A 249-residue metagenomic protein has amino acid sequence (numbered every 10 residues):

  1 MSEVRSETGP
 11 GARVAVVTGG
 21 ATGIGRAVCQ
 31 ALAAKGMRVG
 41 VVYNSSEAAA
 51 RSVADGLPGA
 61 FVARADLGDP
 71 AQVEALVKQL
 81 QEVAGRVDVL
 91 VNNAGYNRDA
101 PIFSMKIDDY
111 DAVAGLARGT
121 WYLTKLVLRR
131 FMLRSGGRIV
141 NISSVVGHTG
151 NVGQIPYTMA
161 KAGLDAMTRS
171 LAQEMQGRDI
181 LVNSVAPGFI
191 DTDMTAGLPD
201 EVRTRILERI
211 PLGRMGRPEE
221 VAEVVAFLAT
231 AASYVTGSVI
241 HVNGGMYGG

Functional and structural regions predicted by a protein language model:
A21-T22: Conserved glycine-rich cofactor-binding loop
P101-I102, D108-D111, I206: Substrate-binding pocket helix/loop in short-chain dehydrogenase/reductase
M105, G150-T158, S170: Active-site loop-to-helix junction immediately N-terminal to the catalytic Tyr of the SDR YXXXK motif in Rossmann-fold
L116, T124, A160, T168: Active-site helix of classical SDR
R129, Q173-G177: Alpha-helical segment proximal to the catalytic Tyr-Lys
G136, R214-V242, Y247: C-terminal substrate-recognition "lid" of short-chain dehydrogenase/reductases
S144: Residue(s) in the substrate-gating loop at a strand-loop-helix junction that position the organic substrate next
Q176, L181, T236-G237: Short, small/polar-rich loop/turn modules that mediate ligand/substrate recognition or access, typified
